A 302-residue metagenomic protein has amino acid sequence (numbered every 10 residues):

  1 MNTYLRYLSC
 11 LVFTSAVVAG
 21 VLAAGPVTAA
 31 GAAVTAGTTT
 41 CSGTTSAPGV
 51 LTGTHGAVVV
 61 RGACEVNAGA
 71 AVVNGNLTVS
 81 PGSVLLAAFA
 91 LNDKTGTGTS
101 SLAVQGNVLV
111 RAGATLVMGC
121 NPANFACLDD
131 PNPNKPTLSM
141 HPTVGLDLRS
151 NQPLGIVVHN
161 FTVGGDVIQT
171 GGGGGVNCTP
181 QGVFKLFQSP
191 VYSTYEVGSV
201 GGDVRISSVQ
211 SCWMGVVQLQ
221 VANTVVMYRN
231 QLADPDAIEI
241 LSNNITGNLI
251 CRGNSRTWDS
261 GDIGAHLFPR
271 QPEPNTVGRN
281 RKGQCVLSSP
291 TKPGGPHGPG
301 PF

Functional and structural regions predicted by a protein language model:
M1-A33: Secretory targeting and sorting signals
A33-G82, P301-F302: N-terminal segments that cap or nucleate solenoid repeat domains
T39-G43, G62, M118, F125 (+4 more regions): Extracellular secreted precursors and ectodomains with disulfide-bonded cysteine-rich loops/domains
R61, N67-G69, N74, S80 (+19 more regions): Feature marks extracellular polysaccharide-active and adherence modules
A63-A68, A90-T99, P131-T137, L154-V157 (+3 more regions): Short aromatic-glycine motifs in intrinsically disordered, low-complexity regions
V84-T99, T115-T143, I168-Y195, R256-S260 (+2 more regions): Acidic/polar low-complexity surface segments
G113, P153, Q181-P190, V197-S199 (+10 more regions): Repeat-based scaffolding regions
A237-F302: Leucine-rich solenoid repeat scaffolds
